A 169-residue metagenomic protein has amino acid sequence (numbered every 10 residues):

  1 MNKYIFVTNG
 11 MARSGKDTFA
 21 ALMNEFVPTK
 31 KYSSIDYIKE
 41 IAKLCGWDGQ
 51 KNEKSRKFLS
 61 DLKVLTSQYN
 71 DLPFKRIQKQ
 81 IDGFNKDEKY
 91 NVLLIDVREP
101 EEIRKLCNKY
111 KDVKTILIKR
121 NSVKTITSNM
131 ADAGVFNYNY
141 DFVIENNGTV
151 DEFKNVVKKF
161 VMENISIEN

Functional and structural regions predicted by a protein language model:
F6-V7: Short hydrophobic/aromatic beta-strand immediately N-terminal to the Walker A/P-loop
G10-M11: P-loop (Walker A) phosphate-binding loop of NTP-binding proteins
S14: ATP-binding Walker
D17: Walker A/P-loop
F26, K30, Q78-V135: ATP-dependent NMP and nucleoside kinases share a basic, alpha-helical "lid"
S33-V92, R98: ATP-dependent small-molecule kinase phosphotransfer cores that center on conserved nucleotide phosphate-binding segments
K109, K114-N169: Small-molecule kinase domains that catalyze NTP-dependent phosphoryl transfer to phosphate-bearing small molecules
